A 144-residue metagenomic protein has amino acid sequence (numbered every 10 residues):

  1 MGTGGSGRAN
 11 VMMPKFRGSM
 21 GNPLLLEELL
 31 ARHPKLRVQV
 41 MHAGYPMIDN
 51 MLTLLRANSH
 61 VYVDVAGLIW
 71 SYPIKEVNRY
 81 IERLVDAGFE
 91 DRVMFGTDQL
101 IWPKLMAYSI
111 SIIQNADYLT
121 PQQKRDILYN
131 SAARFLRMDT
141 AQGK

Functional and structural regions predicted by a protein language model:
M1-M94: Catalytic pocket-lining loop regions of alpha/beta-barrel enzymes, especially the amidohydrolase/enolase/GH5 lineages
H42, V63, D98, K124 (+1 more regions): Conserved, mostly hydrophobic/aromatic
Y45-P46, Q99-W102: Short glycine-enriched loops at secondary-structure junctions
A66-L68, G96-L100, Y108: Short, loop-centered acidic/histidine patches that primarily coordinate divalent metals
F89-M94, P103-K144: Mid-to-C-terminal alpha-helical segments outside catalytic/metal-binding sites
